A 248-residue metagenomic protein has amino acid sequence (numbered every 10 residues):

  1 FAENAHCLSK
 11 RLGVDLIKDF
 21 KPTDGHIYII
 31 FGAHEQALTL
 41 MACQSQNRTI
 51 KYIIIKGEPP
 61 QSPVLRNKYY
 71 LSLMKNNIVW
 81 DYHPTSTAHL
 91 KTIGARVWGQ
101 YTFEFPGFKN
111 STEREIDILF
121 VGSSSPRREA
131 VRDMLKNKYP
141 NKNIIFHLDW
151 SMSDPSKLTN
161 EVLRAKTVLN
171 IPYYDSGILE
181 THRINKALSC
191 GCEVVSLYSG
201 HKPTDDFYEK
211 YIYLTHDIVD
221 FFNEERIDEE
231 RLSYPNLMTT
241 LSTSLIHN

Functional and structural regions predicted by a protein language model:
F1-H26, I30-N47, I53-Y213, L237 (+1 more regions): Nucleotide-sugar donor-binding catalytic core of glycosyltransferases
H216-N248: A charged, aromatic-enriched C-terminal amphipathic alpha-helix characteristic of glycosyltransferases across folds
